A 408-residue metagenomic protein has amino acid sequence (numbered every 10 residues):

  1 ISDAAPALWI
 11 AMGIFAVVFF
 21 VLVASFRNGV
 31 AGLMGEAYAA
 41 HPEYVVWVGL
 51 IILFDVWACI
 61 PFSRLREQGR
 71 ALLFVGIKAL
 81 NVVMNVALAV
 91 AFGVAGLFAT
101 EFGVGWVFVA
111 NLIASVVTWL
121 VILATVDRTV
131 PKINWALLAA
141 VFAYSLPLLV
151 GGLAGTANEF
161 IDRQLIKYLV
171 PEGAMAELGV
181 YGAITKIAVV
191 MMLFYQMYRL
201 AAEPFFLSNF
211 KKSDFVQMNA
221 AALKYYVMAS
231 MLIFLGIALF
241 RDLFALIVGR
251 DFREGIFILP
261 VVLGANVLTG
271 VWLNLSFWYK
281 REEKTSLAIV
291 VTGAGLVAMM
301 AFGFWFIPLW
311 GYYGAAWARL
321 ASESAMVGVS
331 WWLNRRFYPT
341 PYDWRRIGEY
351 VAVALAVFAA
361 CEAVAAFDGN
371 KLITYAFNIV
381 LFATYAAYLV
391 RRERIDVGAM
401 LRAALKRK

Functional and structural regions predicted by a protein language model:
I1, F54-I77, V126, L207 (+2 more regions): Membrane-interface junctions at transmembrane-helix termini in multi-pass inner-membrane proteins
I1-S2, I184-V227, S276-R281: Helix-loop junctions and terminal segments of transmembrane helices in multi-pass membrane transport/translocation
I1-V30, A40-V46, S213-I233, V291 (+1 more regions): Membrane-water interface segments that mark the loop-to-transmembrane alpha-helix transition
R27-V48, M175, I237-V267, L273: Interfacial segments at transmembrane-helix termini and the short loops linking adjacent helices
H41-P42, V104, A139-Y144, L148 (+2 more regions): Interfacial/gating helices of multi-pass transporter permease domains
P42, V46, V75-D127, G151 (+4 more regions): Hydrophobic alpha-helical transmembrane segments
T100, V104-W106, L120-E159, A201 (+3 more regions): Interhelical loop/hinge segments that connect adjacent transmembrane helices in multipass membrane
E362-K408: Membrane-proximal transmembrane or re-entrant/amphipathic helices at the cytosolic face
